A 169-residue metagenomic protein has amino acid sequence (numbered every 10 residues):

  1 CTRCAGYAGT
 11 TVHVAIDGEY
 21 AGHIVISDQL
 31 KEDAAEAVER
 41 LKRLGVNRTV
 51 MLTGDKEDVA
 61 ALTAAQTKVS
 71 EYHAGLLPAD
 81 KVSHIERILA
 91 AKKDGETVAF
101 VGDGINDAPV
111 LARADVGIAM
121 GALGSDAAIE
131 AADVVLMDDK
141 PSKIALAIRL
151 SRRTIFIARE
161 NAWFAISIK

Functional and structural regions predicted by a protein language model:
C1-V116, R149-R152: Cytosolic catalytic headpiece
N47, D80, N106, I129 (+2 more regions): Residue-level micro-sites within transmembrane alpha helices that shape and flank functional polar/acidic positions
G75-V82, A122-S125, K140-S142: Short, acidic/turn-prone active-site loops that include or flank metal/cofactor- and phosphate-binding residues
P78, K140-K169: Soluble-to-membrane junctions at the N-terminal ends of transmembrane alpha-helices in multi-pass ion-transporting
D107-A108, G124-D126: Short glycine/proline-enriched, acidic/aromatic patches that form the donor-sugar handling elements
A128-D133, P141: Extended, hydrophilic extramembrane loops/domains of integral membrane proteins
